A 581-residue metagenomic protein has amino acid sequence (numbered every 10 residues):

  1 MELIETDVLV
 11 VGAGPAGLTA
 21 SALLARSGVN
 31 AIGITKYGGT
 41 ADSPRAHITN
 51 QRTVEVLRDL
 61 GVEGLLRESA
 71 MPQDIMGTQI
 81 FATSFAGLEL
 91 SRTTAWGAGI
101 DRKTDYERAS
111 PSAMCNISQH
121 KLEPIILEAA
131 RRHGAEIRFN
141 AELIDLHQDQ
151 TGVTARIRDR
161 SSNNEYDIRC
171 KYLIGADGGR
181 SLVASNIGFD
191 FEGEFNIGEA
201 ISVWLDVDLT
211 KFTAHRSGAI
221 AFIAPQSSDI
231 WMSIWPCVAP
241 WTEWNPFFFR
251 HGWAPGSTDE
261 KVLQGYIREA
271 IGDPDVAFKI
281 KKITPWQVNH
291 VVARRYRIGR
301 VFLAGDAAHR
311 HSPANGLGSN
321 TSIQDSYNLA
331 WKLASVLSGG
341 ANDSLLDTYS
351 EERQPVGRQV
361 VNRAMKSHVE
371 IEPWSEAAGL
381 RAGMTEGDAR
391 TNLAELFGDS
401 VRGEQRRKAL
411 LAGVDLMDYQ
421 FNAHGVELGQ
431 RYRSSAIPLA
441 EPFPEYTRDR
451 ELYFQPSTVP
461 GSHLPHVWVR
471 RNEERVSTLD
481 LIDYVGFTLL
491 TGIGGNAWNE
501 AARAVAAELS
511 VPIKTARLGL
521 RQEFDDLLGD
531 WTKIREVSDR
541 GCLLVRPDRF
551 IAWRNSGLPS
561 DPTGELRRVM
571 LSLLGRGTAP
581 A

Functional and structural regions predicted by a protein language model:
E2-A16: Beta1/beta-strand and adjacent pyrophosphate-binding region of the FAD-binding site in flavoprotein oxidoreductases
I4-T6, S162-Y172: Core beta-strand elements of the Rossmann-like FAD/NAD(P) dinucleotide-binding domain in flavoenzyme oxidoreductases
G12-S21, I126, G175, I280 (+7 more regions): Conserved mid-domain beta->alpha element of the FAD-binding
A25-R45: Glycine-rich FAD pyrophosphate-binding loop
R45-R131: Active-site-adjacent segment of FAD-dependent monooxygenases/related oxidoreductases
E128, Y172, A176-V288: Conserved FAD-binding catalytic core of PHBH/FMO-like flavoproteins
F139-T154: A conserved short coil-to-beta-strand element within the FAD-binding core of flavoproteins
A334-S462, E474, D483, F487 (+4 more regions): C-terminal helical "tail/cap" subdomain of flavin- and related membrane-associated enzymes
